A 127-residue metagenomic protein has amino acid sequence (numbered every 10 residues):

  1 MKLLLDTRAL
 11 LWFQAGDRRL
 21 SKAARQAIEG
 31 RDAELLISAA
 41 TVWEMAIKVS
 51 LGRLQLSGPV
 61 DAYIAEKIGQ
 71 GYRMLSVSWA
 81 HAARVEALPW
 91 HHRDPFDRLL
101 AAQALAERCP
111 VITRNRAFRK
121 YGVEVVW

Functional and structural regions predicted by a protein language model:
M1-I37, L51-A65, E107, R116 (+1 more regions): Short, well-structured N-terminal submotif of metal-dependent ribonuclease cores
T7-R8, M45, V85, A104: Generic structural signal for small/hydrophobic residues in well-ordered secondary structure, especially within
A9, T41-V42, H81, L100 (+1 more regions): Alpha-helix capping/helix-boundary segments
Q55-D61, G69-R114: Active-site neighborhoods of divalent-metal-dependent phosphate/nucleic-acid chemistry enzymes
Q70, Y121-G122: Short, structured coil segments at secondary-structure junctions
